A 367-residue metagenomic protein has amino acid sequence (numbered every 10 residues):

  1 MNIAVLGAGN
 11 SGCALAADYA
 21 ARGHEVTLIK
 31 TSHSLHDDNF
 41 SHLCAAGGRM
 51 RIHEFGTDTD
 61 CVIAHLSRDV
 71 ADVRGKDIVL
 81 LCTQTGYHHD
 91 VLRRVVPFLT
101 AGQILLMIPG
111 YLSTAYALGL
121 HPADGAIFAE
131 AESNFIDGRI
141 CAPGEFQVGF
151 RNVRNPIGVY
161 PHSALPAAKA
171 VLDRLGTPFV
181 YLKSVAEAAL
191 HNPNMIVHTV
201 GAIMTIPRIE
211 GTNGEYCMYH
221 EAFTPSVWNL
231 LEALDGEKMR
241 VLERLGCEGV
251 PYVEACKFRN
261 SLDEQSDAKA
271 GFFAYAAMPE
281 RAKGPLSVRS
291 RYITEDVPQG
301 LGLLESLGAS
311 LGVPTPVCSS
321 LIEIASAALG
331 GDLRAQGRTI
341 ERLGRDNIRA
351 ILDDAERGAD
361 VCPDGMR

Functional and structural regions predicted by a protein language model:
M1-I52: NAD(P)+-binding Rossmann beta1-loop-alpha1 motif at the extreme N-terminus of oxidoreductases
G7, K30, T83, P109 (+1 more regions): Short beta-strand/turn micro-motifs composed of small residues that flank or help shape donor/cofactor-binding pockets
G23, I63-A64, K76-D77, G102: Short, well-ordered alpha-helix to beta-strand connector turns
H53-G75: Short acidic low-complexity segments
I78-L81, T85-F146: Rossmann-like NAD(P)(H) cofactor-binding subdomain of soluble oxidoreductases
A117-E215: Rossmann-fold dinucleotide-binding core
G211, W228-R367: NAD(P)-dependent Rossmann-like dehydrogenase/reductase catalytic/cofactor-binding core
M218-F223: Long, compositionally biased stretches enriched for glycine and/or charged residues
